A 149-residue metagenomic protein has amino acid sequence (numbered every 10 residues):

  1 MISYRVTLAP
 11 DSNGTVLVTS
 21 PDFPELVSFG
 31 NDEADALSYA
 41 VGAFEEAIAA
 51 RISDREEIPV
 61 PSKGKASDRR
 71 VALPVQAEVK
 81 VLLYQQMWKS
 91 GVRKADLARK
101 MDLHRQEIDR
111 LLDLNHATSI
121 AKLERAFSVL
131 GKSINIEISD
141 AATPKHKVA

Functional and structural regions predicted by a protein language model:
M1-I48, S53: DNA-contacting interfaces and partner/effector-binding or oligomerization modules in DNA-centric proteins
M1-S3, Y39-Q106, R110, L114-H116 (+1 more regions): Short, charged, surface-exposed hinge/linker loops at domain edges that act as mobile lids or interdomain connectors
R5, E57, S133-E137: Residues at or immediately flanking beta-strands
N13, E25, W88, T143-K145: Generic "edge-of-domain/loop-turn" microfeature
D22-F23, H104, K132: A generic "binding-loop/recognition-motif" signal
E25, N115-T118: Glycine-/small-residue-rich active-site loops that bind phosphorylated ligands and cofactors
A121-E137: DNA major-groove recognition helix of helix-turn-helix/homeodomain DNA-binding modules
E137-A149: Short, charged recognition helix plus adjacent turn of helix-turn-helix-like nucleic-acid-binding domains
